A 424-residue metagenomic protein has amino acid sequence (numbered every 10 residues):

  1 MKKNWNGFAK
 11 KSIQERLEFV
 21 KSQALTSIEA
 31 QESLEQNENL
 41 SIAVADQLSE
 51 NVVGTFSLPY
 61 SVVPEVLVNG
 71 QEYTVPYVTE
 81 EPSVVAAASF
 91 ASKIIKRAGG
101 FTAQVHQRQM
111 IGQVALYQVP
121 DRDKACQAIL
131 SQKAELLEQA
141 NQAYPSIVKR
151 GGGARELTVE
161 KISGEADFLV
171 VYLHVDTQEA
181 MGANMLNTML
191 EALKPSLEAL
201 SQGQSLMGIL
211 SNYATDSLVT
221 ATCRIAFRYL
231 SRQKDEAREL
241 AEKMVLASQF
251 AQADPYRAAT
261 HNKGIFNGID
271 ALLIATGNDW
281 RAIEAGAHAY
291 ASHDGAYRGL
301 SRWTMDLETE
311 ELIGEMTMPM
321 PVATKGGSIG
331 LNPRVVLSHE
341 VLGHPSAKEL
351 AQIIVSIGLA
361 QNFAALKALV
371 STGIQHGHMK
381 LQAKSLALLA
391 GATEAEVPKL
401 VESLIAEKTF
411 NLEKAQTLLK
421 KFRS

Functional and structural regions predicted by a protein language model:
M1-Y73, Y77, E81, F101 (+4 more regions): Acidic/polar, glycine-rich intrinsically disordered N-terminal extensions of enzymes
S33-L34, G100-H106, A143-E156, L200-N212 (+7 more regions): Flexible, glycine/charged-enriched surface loops at secondary-structure junctions
A45-E50, G54-A166, V170-H174: Small-residue-rich
Q47, T55-L58, D167-L173, E239-R257 (+1 more regions): Short, hydrophobic/aliphatic alpha-helical segments
Y60-V84, Q178-L186, Q252-N278, G358-K367 (+1 more regions): Conserved phosphate/anionic-ligand binding catalytic regions in large, soluble enzymes, centered on
V85-K93, L137, N187-K194, A241 (+8 more regions): Predominant activation on well-ordered alpha-helical scaffold segments within soluble catalytic domains
E179-M181, L186-L331: Glycine-rich anion/phosphate-binding loop at the beta-strand->alpha-helix junction
T276-W280, H288-L388, A392: C-terminal catalytic subdomain
